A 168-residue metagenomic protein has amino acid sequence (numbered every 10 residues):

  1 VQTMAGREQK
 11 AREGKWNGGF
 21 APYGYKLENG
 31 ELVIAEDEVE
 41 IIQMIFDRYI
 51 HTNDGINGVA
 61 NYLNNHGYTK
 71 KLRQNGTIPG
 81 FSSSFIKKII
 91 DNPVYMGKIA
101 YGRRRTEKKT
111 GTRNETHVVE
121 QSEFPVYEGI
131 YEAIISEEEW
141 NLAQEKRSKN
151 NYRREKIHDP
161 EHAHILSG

Functional and structural regions predicted by a protein language model:
V1-G168: Conserved catalytic breakage-reunion loop centered on the nucleophilic residue
